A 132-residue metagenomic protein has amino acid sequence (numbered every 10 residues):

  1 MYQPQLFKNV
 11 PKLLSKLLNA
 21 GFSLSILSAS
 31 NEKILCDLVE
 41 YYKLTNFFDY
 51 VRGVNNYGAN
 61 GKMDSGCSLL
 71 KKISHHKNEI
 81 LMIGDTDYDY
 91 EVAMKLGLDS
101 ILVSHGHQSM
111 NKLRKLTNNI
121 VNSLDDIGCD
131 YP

Functional and structural regions predicted by a protein language model:
M1-I26, E32, C36, M63: Short, acidic loop-to-helix structural element flanking the phosphoryl-transfer center in phosphate-processing enzymes
Q5-N9, S30, Y57, D85 (+1 more regions): Short beta->alpha linker loops
N9, I34-D37, V92, K112 (+1 more regions): Phosphate- and divalent-cation-binding pockets in alpha/beta enzyme and binding domains that engage nucleotide-derived
T45-N60: A short, structured active-site edge motif that brings together acidic residues
G61-E91: Conserved Lys-Pro-Asp/Glu-containing loop-to-beta segment of HAD-superfamily phosphomonoesterases, centered on
C67, D126-P132: Short amphipathic alpha-helix with an adjacent loop that forms part of the alpha/beta core around
L81-V121: Acidic, Mg2+-coordinating phosphoryl-transfer loop and its flanking beta/alpha structural elements, shared across
